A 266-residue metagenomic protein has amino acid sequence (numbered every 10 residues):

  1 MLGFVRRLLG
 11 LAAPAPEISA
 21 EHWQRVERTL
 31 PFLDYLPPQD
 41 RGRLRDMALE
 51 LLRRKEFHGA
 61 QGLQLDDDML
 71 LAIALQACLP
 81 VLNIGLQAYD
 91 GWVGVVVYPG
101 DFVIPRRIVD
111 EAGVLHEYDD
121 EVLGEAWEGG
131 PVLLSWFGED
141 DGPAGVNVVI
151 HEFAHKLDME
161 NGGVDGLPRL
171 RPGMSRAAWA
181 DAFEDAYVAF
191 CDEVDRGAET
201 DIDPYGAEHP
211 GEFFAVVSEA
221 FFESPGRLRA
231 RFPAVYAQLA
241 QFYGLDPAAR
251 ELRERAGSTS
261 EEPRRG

Functional and structural regions predicted by a protein language model:
L2-L8: Short, positively charged, Ser/Thr-rich terminal linear motifs in low-complexity/disordered regions that act as
R6, A13, H22, R28-P31 (+5 more regions): Metalloprotease/metallohydrolase-associated module, dominated by Zn2+-dependent proteases
F32-L51: Acidic, metal/ion-handling microdomains and their immediate structural contexts
P37, A144-N161, A215: Active-site recognition of the HExxH zinc-binding catalytic motif
R43-R45, L52, D66-A74: Peri-catalytic and regulatory segments of divalent metal-dependent proteins
L44, G145-V146, G211: Hydrophobic (often cysteine-bearing) scaffold residues that line and stabilize catalytic clefts of nucleotide/cofactor
